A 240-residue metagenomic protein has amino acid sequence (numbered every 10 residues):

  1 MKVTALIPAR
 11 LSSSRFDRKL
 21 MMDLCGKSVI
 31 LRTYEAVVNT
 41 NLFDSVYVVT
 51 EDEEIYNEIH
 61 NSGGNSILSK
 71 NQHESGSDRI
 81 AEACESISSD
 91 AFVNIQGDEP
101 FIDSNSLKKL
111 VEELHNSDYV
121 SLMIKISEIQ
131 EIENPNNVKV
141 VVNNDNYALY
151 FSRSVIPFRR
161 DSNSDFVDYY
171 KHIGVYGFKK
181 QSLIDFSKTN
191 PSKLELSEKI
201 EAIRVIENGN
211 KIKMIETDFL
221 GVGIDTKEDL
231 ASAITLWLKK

Functional and structural regions predicted by a protein language model:
K2-V49: N-terminal glycine-rich phosphate-binding loop and ensuing alpha1 helix
T4, Y47, E99, K139 (+3 more regions): A residue-level structural signature of the nucleotidyltransferase/glycosyltransferase Rossmann-like core
D44-S45, D118, K211: Residues at the starts of beta-strands that form the adenosine-phosphate
Y47, E53-E112: Short phosphate-binding loop-to-helix
T50-E51, I102, F178, D225: A conserved hydrophobic position in a structured secondary element of the catalytic/binding core that shapes
I102-S192: Conserved core of the sugar-phosphate nucleotidyltransferase
V167-K240: Conserved alpha/beta core of the MobA/IspD/sugar-nucleotide pyrophosphorylase nucleotidyltransferase superfamily
